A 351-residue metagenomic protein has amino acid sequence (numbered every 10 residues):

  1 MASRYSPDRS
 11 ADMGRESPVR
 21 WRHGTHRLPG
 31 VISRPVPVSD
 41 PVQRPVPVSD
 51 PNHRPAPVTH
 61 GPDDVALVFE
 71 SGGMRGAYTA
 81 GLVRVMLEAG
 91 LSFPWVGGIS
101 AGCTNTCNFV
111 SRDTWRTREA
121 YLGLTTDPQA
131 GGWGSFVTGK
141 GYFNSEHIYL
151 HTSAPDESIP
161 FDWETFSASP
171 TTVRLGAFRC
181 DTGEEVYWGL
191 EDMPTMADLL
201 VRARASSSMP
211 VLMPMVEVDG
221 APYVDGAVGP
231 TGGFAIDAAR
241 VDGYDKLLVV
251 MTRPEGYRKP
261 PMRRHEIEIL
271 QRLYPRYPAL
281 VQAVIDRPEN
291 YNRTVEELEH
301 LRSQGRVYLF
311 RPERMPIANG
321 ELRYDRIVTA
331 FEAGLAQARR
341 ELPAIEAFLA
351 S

Functional and structural regions predicted by a protein language model:
A2-I99, C107-S351: Patatin-like phospholipase
